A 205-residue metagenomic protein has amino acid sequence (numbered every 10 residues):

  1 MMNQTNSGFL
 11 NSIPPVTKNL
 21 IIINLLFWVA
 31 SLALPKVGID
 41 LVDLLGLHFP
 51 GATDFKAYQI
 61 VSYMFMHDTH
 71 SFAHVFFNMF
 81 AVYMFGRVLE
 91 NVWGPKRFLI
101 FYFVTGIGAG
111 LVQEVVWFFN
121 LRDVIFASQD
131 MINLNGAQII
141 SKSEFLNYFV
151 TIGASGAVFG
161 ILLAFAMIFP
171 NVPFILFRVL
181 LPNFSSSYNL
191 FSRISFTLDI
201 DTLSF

Functional and structural regions predicted by a protein language model:
M1-F205: A detector for small-residue-rich transmembrane helices and their helix-helix packing motifs
